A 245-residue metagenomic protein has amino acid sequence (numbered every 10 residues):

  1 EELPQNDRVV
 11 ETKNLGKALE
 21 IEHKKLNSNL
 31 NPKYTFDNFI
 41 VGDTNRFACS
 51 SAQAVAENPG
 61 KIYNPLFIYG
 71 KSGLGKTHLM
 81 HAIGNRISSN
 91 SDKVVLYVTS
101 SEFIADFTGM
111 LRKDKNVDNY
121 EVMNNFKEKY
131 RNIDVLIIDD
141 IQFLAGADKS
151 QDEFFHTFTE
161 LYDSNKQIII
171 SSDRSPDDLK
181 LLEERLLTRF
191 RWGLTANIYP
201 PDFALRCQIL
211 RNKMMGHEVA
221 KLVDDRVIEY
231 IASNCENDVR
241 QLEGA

Functional and structural regions predicted by a protein language model:
E1-N27: Interdomain "pre-motor" coupling segment immediately N-terminal to P-loop NTPase/helicase cores
H23-L26, L30-L66, N85: Pre-Walker A (pre-P-loop) alpha-helix and adjacent loop at the N terminus of AAA/AAA+ ATPase modules, a conserved
G60-H81: Walker A/P-loop nucleotide-binding motif
D92-V135, D148: Short glycine-rich substrate-engagement loop in P-loop NTPases that contacts/grips substrate
M110-R112, P176-W192: Short regulatory helix/loop adjacent to the ATP-binding pocket of P-loop NTPases
L179-K180, G193-L205: Conserved AAA+ ATPase "SRH/arginine-finger" region at the nucleotide-binding site
K221-N234: Short conserved motifs of the RecA-like P-loop NTPase core
C235-A245: The conserved phosphate-sensing helix
